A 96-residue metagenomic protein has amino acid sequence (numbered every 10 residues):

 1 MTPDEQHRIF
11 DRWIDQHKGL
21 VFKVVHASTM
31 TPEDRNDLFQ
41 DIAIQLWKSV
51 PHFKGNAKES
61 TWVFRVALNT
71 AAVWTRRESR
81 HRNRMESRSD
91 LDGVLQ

Functional and structural regions predicted by a protein language model:
M1-K23, N36, W47: A short, charge-rich alpha-helical start-of-domain segment used by transcription regulators
D4, R8, H81, E86 (+1 more regions): Acidic, proline/glycine-rich intrinsically disordered inter-domain spacer in sigma factors
M30-T31, N56: Short loop-to-helix capping motifs
D37-I44, K48, A57-N69: Structural recognition of an alpha-helix C-terminal capping motif at a helix-to-coil junction
H52-K54, R65-E86: Arg/Lys-rich amphipathic alpha helix in sigma70-family domain 2
